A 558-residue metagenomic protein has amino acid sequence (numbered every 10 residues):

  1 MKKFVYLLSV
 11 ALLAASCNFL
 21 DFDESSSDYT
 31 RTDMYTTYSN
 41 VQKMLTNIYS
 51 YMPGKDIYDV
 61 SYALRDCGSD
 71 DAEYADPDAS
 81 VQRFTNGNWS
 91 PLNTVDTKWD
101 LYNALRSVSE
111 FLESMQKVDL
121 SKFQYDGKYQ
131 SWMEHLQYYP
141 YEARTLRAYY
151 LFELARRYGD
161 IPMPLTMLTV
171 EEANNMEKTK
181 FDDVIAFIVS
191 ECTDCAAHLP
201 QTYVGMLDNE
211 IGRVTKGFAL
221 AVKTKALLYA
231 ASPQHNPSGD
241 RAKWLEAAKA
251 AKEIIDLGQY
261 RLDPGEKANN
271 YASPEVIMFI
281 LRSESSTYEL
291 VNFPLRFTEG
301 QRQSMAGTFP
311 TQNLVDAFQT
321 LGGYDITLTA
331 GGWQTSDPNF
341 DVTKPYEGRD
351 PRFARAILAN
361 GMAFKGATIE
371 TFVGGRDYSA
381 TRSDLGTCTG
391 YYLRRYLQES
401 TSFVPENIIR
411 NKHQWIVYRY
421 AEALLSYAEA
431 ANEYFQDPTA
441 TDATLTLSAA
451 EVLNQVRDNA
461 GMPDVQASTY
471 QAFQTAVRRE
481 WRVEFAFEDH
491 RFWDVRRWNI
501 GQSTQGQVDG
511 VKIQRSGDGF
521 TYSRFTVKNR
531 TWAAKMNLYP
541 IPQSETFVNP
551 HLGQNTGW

Functional and structural regions predicted by a protein language model:
M1-S27: Bacterial Sec-dependent N-terminal signal peptides
S16-F19, K98-A104, F187, K267-L328 (+6 more regions): Long, intrinsically disordered, low-complexity segments
C17-G68, P91-L92, G265, V548-W558: Membrane-proximal, proline-rich intrinsically disordered regions
T37-Q42, T46, S50-G54, D76-Y158 (+9 more regions): Conserved, well-structured interaction surfaces
E153-R157, P162, Y203, Y229-S238 (+1 more regions): Short coil/turn linking the two alpha-helices of tandem helical-hairpin repeats
N339-Y420: Flexible, polar/acidic helix-loop-strand segments at domain edges
